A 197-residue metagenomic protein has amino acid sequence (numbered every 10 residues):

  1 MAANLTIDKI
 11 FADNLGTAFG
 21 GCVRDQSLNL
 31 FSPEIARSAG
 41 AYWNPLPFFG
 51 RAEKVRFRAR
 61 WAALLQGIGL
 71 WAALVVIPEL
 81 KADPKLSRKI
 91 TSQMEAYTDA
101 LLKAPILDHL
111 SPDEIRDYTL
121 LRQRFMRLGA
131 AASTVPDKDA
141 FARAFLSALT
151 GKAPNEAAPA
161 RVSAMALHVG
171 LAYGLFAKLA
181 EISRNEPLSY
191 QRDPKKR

Functional and structural regions predicted by a protein language model:
M1-L28, R184-R197: Non-catalytic accessory regions used for complex assembly or targeting
F11, G16-F31, K85-G174: Polybasic, proline/glycine-rich intrinsically disordered low-complexity segments
N29-D83: N-terminal interaction modules that seed assembly of large macromolecular complexes
E34-L46, A104-T119, S189-P194: Short glycine-rich, low-complexity/disordered patches
I68-P78, P105, L149-K152, L179 (+1 more regions): Generic structural signal for hydrophobic core residues of well-folded globular domains
L80, S87-T91, P194: Charge-rich, low-complexity amphipathic helices in intrinsically disordered tails/linkers adjacent to domains
M165-R197: Glycine-rich, aromatic-bearing surface loops/beta-hairpins
